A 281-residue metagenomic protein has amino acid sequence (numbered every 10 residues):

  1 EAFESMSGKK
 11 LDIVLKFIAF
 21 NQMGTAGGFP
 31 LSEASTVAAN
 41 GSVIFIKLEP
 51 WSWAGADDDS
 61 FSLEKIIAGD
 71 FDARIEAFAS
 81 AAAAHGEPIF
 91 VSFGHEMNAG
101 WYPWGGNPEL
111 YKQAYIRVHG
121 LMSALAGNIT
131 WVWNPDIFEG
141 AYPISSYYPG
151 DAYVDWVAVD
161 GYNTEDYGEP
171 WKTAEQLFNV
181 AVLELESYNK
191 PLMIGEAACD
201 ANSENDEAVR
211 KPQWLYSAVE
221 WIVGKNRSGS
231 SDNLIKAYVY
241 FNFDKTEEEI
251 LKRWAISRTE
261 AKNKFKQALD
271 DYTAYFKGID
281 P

Functional and structural regions predicted by a protein language model:
A2-K9, G28-I46, A77-G86, S146-A152 (+2 more regions): Acidic (Asp/Glu)-rich catalytic clusters
K9-A19, I144-K172, M193-A197, F241: Aromatic- and acid-rich polysaccharide-binding/catalytic face of secreted or lumenal carbohydrate-active enzymes
D12-K16, S42-L48, I89-F93, W131-W133 (+3 more regions): Hydrophobic faces of well-ordered beta-strands that scaffold small-molecule active sites in alpha/beta enzyme cores
A19-M23, P50-A54, H95-G100, D136-A141 (+3 more regions): Solvent-exposed loop/turn segments at secondary-structure junctions within structured extracellular/periplasmic domains
Q22-W133, W254, F265-Q267, Y275-I279: Substrate-binding cleft of extracellular glycoside hydrolase catalytic domains
P30-E49, V159-E204: Glycoside hydrolase catalytic-domain groove-lining segments
I89-F90, P191-P281: Substrate-binding cleft of secreted/luminal carbohydrate-active enzymes
G94, Y115, H119-P143, N189-S203 (+1 more regions): Aromatic-lined carbohydrate-recognition surfaces of secreted/lumenal glycan-active proteins
